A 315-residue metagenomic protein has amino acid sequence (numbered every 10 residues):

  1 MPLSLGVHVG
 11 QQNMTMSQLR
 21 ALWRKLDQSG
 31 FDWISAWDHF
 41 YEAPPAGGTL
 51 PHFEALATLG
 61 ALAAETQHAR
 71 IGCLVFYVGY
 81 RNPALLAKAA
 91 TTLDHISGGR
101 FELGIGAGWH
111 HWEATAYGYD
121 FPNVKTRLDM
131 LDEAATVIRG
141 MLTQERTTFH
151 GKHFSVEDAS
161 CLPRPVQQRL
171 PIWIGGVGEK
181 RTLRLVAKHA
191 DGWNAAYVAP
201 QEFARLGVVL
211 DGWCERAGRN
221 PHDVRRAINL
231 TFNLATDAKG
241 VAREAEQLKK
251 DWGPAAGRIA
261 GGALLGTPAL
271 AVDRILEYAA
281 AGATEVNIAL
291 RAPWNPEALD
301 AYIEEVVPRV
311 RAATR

Functional and structural regions predicted by a protein language model:
M1-R315: Active-site-adjacent structural elements that line small-molecule/cofactor binding pockets in enzymes
